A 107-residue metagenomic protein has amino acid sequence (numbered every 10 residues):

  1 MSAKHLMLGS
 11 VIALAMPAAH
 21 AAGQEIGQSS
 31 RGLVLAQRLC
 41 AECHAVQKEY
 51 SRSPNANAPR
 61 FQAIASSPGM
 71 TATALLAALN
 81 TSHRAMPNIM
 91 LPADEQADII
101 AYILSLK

Functional and structural regions predicted by a protein language model:
M1-L8: Bacterial N-terminal signal peptides that target proteins for export
G9-P17: Bacterial N-terminal signal peptides
A19-L35: Electrostatic cytochrome c docking/interface patches
Q24-Q28, S67, L91: Extracytoplasmic/periplasmic, Sec-exported soluble proteins
Q37-Q47, I99: The canonical Cys-X-X-Cys-His
E49-Y50, M70: Short, non-ligating residues that shape and space the ligands of small metal-coordination modules and catalytic
A56-I64, L76-L106: Axial heme c-ligation environment in periplasmic c-type cytochrome domains
